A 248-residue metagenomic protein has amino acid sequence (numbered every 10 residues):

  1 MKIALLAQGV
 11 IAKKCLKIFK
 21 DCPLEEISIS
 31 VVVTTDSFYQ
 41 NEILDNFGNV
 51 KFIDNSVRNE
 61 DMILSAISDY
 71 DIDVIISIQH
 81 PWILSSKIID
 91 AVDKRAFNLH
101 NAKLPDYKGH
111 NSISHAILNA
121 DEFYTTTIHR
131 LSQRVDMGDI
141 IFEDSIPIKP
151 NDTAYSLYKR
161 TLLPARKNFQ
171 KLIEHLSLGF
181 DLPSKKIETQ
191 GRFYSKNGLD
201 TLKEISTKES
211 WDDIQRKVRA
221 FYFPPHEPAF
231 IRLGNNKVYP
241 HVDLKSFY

Functional and structural regions predicted by a protein language model:
M1-Y248: One-carbon transfer enzymes
